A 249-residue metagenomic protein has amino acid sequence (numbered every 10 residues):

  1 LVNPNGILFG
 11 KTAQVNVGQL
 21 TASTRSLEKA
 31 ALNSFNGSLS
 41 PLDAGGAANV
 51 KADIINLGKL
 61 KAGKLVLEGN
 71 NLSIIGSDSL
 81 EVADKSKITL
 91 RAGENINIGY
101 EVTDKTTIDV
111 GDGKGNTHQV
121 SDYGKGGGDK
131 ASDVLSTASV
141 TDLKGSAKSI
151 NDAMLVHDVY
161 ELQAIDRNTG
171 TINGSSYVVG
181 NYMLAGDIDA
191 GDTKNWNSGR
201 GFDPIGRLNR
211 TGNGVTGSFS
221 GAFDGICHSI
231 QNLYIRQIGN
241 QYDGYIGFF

Functional and structural regions predicted by a protein language model:
L1-D84, K194, G214, F223 (+2 more regions): Solvent-exposed adhesion/ligand-recognition segments of exported proteins
K87-F249: Surface-exposed repetitive/solenoidal architectures
